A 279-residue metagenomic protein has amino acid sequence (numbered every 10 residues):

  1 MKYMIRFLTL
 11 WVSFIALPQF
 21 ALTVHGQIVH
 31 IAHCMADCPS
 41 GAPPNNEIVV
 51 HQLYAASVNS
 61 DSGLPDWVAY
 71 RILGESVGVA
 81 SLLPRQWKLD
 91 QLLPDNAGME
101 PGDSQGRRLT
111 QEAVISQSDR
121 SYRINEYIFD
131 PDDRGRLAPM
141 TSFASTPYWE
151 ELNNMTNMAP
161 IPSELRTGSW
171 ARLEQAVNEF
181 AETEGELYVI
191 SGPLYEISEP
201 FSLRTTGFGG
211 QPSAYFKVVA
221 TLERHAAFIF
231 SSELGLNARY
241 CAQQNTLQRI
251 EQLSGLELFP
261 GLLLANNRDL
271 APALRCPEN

Functional and structural regions predicted by a protein language model:
M1-R6: Positively charged n-region of N-terminal signal peptides that target proteins for export
F7-Q19: Bacterial N-terminal signal peptides
L22-G74, L264-E278: N-terminal module-boundary/linker segments of secreted carbohydrate-active enzymes
Q52-P131: Short, His- and charge-rich active-site/binding loops that engage polyanionic ligands
G106-N279: Domain-level detector of nuclease and nuclease-like folds in predominantly extracellular/periplasmic contexts
